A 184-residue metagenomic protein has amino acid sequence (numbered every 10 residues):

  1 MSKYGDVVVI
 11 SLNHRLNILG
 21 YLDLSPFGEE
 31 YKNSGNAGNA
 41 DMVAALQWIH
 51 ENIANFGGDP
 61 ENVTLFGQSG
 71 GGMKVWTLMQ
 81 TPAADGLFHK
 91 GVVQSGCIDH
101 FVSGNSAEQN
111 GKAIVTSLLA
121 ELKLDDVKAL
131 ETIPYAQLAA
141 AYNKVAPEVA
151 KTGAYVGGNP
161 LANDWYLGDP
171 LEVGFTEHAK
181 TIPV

Functional and structural regions predicted by a protein language model:
M1-V43, Q47, E51-N55: Cap/lid segment of the alpha/beta-hydrolase catalytic domain
Y4-I10, D59-V63, A84-K90, K180-V184: Loop/turn elements at helix/coil->beta-strand transitions in domains of secreted/extracellular proteins
H14, Q68, K90-V102: Active-site nucleophile loop of the alpha/beta-hydrolase fold
G20-L24, W76-L78, F101-S106: Short, solvent-exposed loop/turn and secondary-structure capping segments
I49, F56-S69: Alpha/beta-hydrolase fold nucleophile elbow
G58-E61, M73-V75, F88, L124-V127: Short secondary-structure junction motifs
G72-A84: Short glycine-enriched nucleophile-adjacent loop and the immediately C-terminal alpha-helix near the catalytic center
D85, Q94-V184: Substrate-access "cap/lid" subdomains that shape and gate the entrance to catalytic or ligand-binding pockets
